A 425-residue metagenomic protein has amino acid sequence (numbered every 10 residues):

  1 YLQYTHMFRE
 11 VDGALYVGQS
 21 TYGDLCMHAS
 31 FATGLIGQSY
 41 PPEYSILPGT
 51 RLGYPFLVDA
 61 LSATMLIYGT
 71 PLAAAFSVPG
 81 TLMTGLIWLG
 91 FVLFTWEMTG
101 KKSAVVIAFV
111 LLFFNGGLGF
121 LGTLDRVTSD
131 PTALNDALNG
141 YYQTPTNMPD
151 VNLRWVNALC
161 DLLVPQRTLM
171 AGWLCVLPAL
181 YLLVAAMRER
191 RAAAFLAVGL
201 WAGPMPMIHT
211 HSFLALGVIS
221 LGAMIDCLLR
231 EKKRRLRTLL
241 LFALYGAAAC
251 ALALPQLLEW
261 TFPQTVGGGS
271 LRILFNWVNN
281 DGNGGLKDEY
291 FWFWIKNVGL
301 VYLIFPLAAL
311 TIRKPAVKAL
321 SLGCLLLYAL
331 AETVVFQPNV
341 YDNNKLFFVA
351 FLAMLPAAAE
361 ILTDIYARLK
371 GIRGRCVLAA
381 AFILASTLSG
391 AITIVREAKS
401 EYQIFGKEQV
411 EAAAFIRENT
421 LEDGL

Functional and structural regions predicted by a protein language model:
Y1-C175, T210, L214, K399-Q403: Active-site lumenal/periplasmic loops and adjacent helix-entry segments of GT-C-fold, multi-pass membrane
T81-T84, L169, L214-G217, N339-A367: Hydrophobic/aromatic-rich transmembrane helices and adjacent perimembrane loops
C160-L162, A194-H209: Membrane-interface alpha helices of multi-pass inner-membrane proteins
L177-A186, I219-I225, N297-K318, D364: Hydrophobic, aromatic-rich transmembrane alpha-helices and their immediate juxtamembrane boundary segments
A186-A194, L229-A243, F305-L325, R368-C376: Membrane-interface helix-loop-helix junctions at transmembrane boundaries of multi-pass membrane enzymes, predominantly
A193-A202, I219, F242-A247, R313-V335 (+1 more regions): Transmembrane alpha-helix segments characteristic of polytopic inner-membrane glycan-assembly/cell-envelope
T238-A251, T363-I394: Signature aromatic-anchored transmembrane alpha helix within multi-pass, membrane-resident enzymes that catalyze glycan
G374-L425: Extracytoplasmic
